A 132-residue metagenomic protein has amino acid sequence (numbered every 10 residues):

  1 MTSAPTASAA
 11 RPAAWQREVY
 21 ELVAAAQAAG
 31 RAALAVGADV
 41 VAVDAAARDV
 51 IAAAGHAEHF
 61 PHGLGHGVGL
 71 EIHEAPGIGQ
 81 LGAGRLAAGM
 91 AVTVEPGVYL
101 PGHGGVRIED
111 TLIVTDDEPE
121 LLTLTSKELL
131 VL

Functional and structural regions predicted by a protein language model:
M1-L132: Active-site neighborhoods and metal-handling regions in enzymes and metal-associated proteins
